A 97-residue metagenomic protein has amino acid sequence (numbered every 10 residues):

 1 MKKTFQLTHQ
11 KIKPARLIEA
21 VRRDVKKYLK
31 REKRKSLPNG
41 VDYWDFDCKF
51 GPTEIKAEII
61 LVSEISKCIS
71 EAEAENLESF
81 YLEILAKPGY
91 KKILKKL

Functional and structural regions predicted by a protein language model:
M1-K96: N-terminal low-complexity, charged segments
